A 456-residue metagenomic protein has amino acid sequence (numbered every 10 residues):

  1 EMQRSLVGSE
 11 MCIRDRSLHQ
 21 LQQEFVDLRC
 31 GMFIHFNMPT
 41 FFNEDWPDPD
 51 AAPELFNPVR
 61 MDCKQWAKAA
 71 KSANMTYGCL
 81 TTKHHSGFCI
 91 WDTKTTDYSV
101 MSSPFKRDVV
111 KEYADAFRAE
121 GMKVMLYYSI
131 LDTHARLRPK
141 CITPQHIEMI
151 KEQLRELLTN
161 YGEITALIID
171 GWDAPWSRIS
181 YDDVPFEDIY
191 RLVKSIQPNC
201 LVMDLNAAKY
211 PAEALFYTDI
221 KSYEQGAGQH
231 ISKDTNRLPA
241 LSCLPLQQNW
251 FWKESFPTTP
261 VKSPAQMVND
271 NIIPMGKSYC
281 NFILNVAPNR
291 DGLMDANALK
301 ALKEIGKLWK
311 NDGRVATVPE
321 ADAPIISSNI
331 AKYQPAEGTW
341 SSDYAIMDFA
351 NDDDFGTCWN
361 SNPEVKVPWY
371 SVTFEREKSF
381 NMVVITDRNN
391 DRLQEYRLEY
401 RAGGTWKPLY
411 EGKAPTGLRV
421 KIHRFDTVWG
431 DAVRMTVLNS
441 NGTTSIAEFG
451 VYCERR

Functional and structural regions predicted by a protein language model:
E1-G8: Positively charged, low-complexity/disordered segments
S9-E10, R14-Y344, V384-T386, L393 (+3 more regions): Mature catalytic domains of secreted/periplasmic carbohydrate-active enzymes
V315-D322, N351-Y410, A414-R456: Aromatic, loop-rich ligand-recognition surfaces of beta-strand-rich domains
